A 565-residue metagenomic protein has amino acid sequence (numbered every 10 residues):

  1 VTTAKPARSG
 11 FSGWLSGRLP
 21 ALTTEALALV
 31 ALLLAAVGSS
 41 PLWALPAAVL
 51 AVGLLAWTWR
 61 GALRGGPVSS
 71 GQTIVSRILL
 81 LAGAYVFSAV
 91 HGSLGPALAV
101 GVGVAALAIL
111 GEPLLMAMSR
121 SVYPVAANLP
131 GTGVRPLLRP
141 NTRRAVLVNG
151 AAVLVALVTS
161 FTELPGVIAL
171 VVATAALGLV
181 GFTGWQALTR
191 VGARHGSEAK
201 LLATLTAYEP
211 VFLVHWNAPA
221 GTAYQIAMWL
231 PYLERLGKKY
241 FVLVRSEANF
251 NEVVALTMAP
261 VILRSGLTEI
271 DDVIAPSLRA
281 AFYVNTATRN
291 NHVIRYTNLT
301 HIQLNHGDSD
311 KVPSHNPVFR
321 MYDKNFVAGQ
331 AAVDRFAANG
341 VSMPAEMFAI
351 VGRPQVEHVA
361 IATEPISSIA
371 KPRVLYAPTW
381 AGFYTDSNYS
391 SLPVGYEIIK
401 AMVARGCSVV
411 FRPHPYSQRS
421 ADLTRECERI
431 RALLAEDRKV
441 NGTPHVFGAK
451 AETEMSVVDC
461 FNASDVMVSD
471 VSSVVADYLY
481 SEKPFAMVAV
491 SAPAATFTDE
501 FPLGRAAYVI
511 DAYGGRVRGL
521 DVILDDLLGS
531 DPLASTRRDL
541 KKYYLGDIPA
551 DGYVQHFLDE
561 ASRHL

Functional and structural regions predicted by a protein language model:
P6-D271: N-terminal pre-catalytic "stem/leader" segment of glycosyltransferase-like enzymes
A173-S197, M321-S390: A nucleotide-sugar donor-handling region in carbohydrate enzymes
L213-V356: Active-site and donor-binding regions of nucleotide-sugar-utilizing enzymes
A220-G237, E357-L433, L545-D551: Conserved catalytic-core segment of nucleotide-activated headgroup transferases in glycan assembly
P260-E269, A349-G352, H445-E452, R505-D526: Short acidic-hydrophobic, aromatic-tinged amphipathic segments that line or gate anion-handling sites
R425-A476: Donor nucleotide-activated moiety binding/catalytic core segment of transferases that use nucleotide-activated donors
S473-R538, K542-Y543: Catalytic binding pocket for nucleotide-activated donors in carbohydrate/polymer assembly enzymes
D547-L565: C-terminal alpha-helical cap of glycosyltransferases
